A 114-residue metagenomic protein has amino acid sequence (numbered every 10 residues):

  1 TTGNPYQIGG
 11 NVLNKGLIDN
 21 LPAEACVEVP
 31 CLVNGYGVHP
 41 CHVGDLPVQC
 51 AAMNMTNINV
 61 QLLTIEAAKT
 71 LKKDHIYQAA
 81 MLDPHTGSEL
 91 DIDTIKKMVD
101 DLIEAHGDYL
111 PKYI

Functional and structural regions predicted by a protein language model:
T1-A51, M55-N59: C-terminal substrate-binding/catalytic lobe of Rossmann-fold NAD(P)-dependent dehydrogenases
C41-H42, Q49-I114: TerminUS-proximal long segments
